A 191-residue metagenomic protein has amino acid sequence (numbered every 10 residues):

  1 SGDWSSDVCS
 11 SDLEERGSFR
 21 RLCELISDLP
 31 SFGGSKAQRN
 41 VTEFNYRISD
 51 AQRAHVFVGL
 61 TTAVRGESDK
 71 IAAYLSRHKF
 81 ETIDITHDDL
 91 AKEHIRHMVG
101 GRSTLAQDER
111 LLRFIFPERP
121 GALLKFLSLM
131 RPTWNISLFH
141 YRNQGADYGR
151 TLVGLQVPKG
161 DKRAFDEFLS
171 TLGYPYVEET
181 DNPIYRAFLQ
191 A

Functional and structural regions predicted by a protein language model:
S1-V8: Single conserved hydrophobic/aromatic residue that forms the stacking wall/gate of nucleotide- or nucleobase-binding
S11-S18, T61-G66, F114-A122, Q156-G160: Short, surface-exposed ligand-recognition loops at beta-strand->loop->(often short) alpha-helix junctions that present
F19-V41, L105-R150, G154: C-terminal accessory/binding modules appended to enzymatic or scaffolding proteins
L22-I26, S68-K79, F126-M130, A164-G173: Short amphipathic alpha-helices in soluble, non-transmembrane regions that often serve as interface/regulatory elements
E24-D28, F32-H55, A63-I71: Non-catalytic interaction/regulatory modules that flank or connect domains
V41-F44, R77-E93, I136-F139, L172-A187: Conserved short beta-strand edge segments in small beta-sheet-based binding/regulatory domains
I48-Q52, I85-V99, N143-R150, E179-A191: Short proline/glycine- and acidic-rich turn/helix-capping motifs at secondary-structure junctions
E93-L111, E118, K125-F126, Q156-G160 (+1 more regions): Short, low-order "capping/linker" segments at domain edges
